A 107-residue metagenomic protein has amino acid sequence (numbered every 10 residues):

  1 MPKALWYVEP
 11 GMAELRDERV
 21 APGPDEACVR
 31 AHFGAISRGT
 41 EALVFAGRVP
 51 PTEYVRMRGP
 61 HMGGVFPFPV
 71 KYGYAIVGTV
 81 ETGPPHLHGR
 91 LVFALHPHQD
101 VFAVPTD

Functional and structural regions predicted by a protein language model:
M1-A4: Extreme N-terminal starter segment of soluble prokaryotic enzymes
G11-R16, S37-T40: Short N-terminal binding/cap micro-motifs at the start of the first secondary-structure element
E14-R16, R90, D100-F102: Short beta-strand segments
A21-I36, V44-H98: Glycine-rich beta-strand-centered segment in the early N-terminal region that forms part of a ligand/cofactor-binding
A103-D107: Short, compositionally biased
